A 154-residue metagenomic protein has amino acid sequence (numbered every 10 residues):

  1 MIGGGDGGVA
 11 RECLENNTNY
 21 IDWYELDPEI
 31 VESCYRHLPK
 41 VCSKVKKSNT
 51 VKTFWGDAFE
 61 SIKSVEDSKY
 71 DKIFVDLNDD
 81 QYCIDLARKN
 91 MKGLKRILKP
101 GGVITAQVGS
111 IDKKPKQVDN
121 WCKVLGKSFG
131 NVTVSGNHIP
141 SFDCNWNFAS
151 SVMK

Functional and structural regions predicted by a protein language model:
M1-C122, G126, C144: The AdoMet/dcAdoMet-binding core of the Class I SAM-like
I21, N131-S135: Short, well-structured beta-strand/strand-turn elements
L38-P39, V134-G136: Sparse, context-dependent recognition of short Cys/His-centered cofactor- or disulfide-binding micro-motifs
I62, I73, V132, A149-S151: Generic signature of intrinsically disordered, low-complexity segments enriched in small/polar residues
G109-S110, G136-P140: Acidic carboxylate-rich catalytic motifs and surrounding loops in phosphoryl-/glycosyl-chemistry enzymes
S128-G130, P140-K154: Core SAM-dependent methyltransferase catalytic element
